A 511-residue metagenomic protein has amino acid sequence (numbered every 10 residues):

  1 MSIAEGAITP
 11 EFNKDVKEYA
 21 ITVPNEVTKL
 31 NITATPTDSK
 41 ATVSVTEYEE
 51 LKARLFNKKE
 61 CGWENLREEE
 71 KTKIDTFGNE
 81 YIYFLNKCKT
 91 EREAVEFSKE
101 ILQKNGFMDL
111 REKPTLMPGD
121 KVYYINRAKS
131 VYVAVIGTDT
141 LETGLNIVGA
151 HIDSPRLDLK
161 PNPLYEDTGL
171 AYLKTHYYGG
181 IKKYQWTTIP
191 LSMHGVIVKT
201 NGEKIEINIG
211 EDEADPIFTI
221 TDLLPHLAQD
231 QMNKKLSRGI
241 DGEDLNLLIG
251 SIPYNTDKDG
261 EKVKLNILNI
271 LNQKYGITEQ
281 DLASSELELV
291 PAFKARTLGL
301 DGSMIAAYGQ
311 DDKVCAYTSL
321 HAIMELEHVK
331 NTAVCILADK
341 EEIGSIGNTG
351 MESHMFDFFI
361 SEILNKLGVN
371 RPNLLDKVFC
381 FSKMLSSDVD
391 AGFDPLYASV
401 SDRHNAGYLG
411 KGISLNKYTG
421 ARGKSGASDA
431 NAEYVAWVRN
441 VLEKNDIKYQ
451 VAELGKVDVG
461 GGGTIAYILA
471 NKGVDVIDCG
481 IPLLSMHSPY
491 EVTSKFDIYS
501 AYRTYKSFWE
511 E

Functional and structural regions predicted by a protein language model:
M1-E50, E68: Beta-rich interaction/scaffold domains
Y48-E511: N-terminal hydrophobic/helix-forming segments and targeting peptides
